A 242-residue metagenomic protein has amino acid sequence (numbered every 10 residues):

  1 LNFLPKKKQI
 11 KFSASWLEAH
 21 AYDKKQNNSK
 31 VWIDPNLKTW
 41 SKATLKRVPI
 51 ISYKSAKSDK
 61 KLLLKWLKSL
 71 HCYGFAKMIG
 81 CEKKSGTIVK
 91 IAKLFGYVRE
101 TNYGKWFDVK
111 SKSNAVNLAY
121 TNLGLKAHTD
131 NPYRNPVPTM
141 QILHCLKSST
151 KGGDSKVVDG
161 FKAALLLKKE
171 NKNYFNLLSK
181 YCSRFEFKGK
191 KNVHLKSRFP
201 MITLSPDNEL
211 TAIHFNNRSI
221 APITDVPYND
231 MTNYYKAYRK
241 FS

Functional and structural regions predicted by a protein language model:
L1-N36: Hydrophobic, ordered structural segments
A21, N27, L37-F75, G80-S242: Active-site environment of non-heme Fe oxygenases that use a 2-His-1-carboxylate facial triad
